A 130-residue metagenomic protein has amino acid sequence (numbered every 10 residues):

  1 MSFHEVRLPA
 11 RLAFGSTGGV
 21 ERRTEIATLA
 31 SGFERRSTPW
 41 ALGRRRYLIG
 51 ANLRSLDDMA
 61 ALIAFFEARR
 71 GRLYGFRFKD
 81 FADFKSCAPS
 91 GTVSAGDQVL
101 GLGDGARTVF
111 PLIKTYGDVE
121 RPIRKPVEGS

Functional and structural regions predicted by a protein language model:
M1-G75: Solvent-exposed edge beta-strands and adjacent loop segments that serve as assembly or binding interfaces
I63-S130: Extended beta-strand solenoid/passenger and fiber regions
